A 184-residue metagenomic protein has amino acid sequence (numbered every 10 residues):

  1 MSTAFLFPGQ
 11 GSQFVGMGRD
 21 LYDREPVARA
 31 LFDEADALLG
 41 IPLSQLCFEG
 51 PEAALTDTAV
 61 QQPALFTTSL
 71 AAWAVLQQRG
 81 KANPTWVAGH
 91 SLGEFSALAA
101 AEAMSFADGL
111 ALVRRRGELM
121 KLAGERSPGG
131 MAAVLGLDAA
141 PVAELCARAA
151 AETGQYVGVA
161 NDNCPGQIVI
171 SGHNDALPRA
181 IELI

Functional and structural regions predicted by a protein language model:
M1-A88, I170: Helix-rich "cap/lid" substructures immediately adjacent to catalytic or cofactor-binding pockets
Q10-S12, L39, A100-I184: Alpha/beta catalytic cores of group-transfer enzymes, especially the acyltransferase/condensing modules of polyketide
M17, E34, T68-A71, F95 (+4 more regions): Residues within well-formed alpha-helices
A30, A64, S91-L92, M104 (+1 more regions): An amphipathic alpha-helix/helix-turn recognition signal
E52-A53, A88-L92, G117, G129-A133: Short, glycine/charge-rich beta-strand/loop segments that flank catalytic centers and engage negatively charged groups
L65, A72, A97-A99, L119: Hydrophobic side chains within alpha-helical segments
S69, T85-G93, A97, S105: Gly/Ala-rich beta-loop-alpha elbow adjacent to hydrolase catalytic centers
A74-V75, R79, L98-M104: Alpha-helix C-terminal capping segments
